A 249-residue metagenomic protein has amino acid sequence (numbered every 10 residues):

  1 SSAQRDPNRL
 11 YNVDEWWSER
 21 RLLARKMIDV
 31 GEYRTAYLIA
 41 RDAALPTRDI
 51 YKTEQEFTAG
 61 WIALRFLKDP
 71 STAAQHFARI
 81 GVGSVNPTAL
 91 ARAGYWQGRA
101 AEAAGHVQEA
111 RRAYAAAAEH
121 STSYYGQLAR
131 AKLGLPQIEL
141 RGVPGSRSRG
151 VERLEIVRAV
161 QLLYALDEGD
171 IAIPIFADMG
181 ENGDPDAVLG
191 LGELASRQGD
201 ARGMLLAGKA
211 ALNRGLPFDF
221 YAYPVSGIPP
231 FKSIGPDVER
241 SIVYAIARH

Functional and structural regions predicted by a protein language model:
S1-H249: Cell-wall glycan-active module
